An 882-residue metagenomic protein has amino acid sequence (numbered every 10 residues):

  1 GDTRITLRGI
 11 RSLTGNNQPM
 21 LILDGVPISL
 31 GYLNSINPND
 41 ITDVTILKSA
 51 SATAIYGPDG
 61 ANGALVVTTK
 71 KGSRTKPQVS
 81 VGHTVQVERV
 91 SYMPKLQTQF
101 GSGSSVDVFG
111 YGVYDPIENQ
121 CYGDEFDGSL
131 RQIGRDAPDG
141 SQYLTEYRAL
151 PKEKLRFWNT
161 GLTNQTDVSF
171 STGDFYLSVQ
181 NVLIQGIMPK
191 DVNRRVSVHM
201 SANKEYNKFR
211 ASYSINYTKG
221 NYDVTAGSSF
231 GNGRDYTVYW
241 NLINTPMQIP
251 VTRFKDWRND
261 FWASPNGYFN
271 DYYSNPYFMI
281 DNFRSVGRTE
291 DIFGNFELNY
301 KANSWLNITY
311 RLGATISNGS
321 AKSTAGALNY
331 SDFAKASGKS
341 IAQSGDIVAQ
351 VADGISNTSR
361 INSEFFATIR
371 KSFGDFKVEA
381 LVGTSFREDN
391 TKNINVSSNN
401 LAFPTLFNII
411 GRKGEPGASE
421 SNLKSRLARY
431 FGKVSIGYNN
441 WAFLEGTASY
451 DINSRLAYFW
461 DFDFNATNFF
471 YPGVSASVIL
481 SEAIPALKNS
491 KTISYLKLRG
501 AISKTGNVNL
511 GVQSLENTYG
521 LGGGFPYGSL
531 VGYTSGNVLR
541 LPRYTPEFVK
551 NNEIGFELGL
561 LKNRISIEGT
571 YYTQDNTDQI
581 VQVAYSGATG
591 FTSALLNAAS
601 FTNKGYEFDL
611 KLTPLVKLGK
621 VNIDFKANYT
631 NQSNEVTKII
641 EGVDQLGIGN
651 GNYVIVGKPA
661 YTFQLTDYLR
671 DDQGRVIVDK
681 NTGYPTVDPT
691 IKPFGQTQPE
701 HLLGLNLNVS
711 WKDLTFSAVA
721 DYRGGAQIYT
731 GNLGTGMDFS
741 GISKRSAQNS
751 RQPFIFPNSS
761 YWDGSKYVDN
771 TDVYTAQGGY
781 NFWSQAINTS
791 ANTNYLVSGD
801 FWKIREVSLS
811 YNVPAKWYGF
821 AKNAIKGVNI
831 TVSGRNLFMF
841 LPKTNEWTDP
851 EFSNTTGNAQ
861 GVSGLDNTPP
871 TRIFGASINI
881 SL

Functional and structural regions predicted by a protein language model:
G1-T3, L13-G15, P19, G63 (+7 more regions): Residues embedded in well-ordered regular secondary structure
I10, N17-Q18, R195-V196, M200-F209 (+6 more regions): Extracellular/periplasmic, surface-exposed regions of secreted and cell-surface proteins
P19, D24-A50: Short acidic/polar hinge/loop motifs at secondary-structure boundaries that mediate gating or recognition
S80-L144, Q513-S514, L596, Y606 (+3 more regions): Conserved small-residue
Q132-G134, P151, L155-T225, D235-N241 (+2 more regions): Transmembrane beta-barrel wall of Gram-negative outer-membrane proteins
S141-Q142, E153, Y330-F333, R723-F820 (+1 more regions): Extracytoplasmic gating/loop element in the C-terminal half of outer-membrane beta-barrel translocons and assembly
T145, D223-D291, A334-A349, S356-T358 (+2 more regions): Acidic/polar loop-and-plug regions of large Gram-negative outer-membrane beta-barrel proteins
Q696-G731: Glycine-rich, aromatic-lined ligand/substrate-binding cores of catalytic and carbohydrate-binding domains
